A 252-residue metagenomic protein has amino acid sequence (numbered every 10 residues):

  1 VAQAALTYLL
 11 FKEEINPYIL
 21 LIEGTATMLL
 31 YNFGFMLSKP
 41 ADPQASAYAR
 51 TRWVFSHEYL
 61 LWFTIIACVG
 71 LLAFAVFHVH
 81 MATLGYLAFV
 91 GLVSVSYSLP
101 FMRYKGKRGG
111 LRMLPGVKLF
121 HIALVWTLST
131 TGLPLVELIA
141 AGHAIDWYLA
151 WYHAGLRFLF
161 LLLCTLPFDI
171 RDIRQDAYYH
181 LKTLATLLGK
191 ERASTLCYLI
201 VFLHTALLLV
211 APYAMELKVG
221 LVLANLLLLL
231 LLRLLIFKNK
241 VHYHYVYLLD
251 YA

Functional and structural regions predicted by a protein language model:
V1, P40-T64, S98-L124, T183-A193 (+1 more regions): Interhelical loop and helix-boundary elements at the membrane-water interface of polytopic inner-membrane proteins
V1-A67: N-terminal transmembrane signal-anchor/hairpin module of polytopic inner-membrane proteins
A2-I22, L72-G85, T130-G155, L207-V219: Helix-coil boundary and interhelical linker segments in multi-pass alpha-helical membrane proteins
Q3, T7, F11, L30-L37 (+8 more regions): Alpha-helical membrane-inserting segments
I15-I19, L61-Y104, Y198-Y243: Transmembrane helix-loop-helix
E23-A45, F160-L184: Acidic (Asp/Glu-rich) catalytic motifs at the cytosolic membrane interface
V90-V93, L119-P134, G155-F168: Alpha-helical transmembrane segments of multi-pass integral membrane proteins
Y152-L156, L184-I200: A loop-to-helix transmembrane entry motif
